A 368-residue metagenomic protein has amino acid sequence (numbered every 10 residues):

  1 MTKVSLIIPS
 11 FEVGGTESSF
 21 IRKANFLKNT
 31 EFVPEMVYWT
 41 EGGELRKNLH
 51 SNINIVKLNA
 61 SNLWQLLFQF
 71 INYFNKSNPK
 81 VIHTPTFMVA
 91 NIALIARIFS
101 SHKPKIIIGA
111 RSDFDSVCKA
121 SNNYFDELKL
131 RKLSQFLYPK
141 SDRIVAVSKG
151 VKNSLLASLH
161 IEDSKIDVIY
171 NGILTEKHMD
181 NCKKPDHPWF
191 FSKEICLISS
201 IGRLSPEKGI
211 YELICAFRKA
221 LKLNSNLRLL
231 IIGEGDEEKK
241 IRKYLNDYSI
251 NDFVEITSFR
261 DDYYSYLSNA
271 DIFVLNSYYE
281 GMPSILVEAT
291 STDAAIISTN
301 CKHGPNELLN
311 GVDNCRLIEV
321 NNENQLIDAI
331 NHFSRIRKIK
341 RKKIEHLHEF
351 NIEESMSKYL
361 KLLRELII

Functional and structural regions predicted by a protein language model:
L6-W64: N-terminal strand-loop element at the rim of the active site of nucleotide-sugar-dependent glycosyltransferases
E17-R22, C196, S200-K222, D236-R242: A conserved mid-protein helix/loop that constitutes part of the nucleotide-sugar donor-binding site
I71, F125-I144: Membrane-proximal helix-turn-helix segments that form the acceptor-binding/catalytic region of lipid-linked
T84-I92, A110: Short His-centered aromatic/hydrophobic patch
P139-I166, I173: A short, active-site helix/loop in glycosyltransferases that binds the activated sugar's phosphate group
F259, Y278: Aromatic "clamp/platform" in nucleotide-sugar-dependent glycosyltransferases that forms part of the donor/acceptor
A295-T299: Short hydrophobic beta-strand element within catalytic cores of glycosyltransferases and related nucleotide-activated
N310-E323, N331-R337: Conserved acidic donor-binding segment of nucleotide-sugar-dependent glycosyltransferases
